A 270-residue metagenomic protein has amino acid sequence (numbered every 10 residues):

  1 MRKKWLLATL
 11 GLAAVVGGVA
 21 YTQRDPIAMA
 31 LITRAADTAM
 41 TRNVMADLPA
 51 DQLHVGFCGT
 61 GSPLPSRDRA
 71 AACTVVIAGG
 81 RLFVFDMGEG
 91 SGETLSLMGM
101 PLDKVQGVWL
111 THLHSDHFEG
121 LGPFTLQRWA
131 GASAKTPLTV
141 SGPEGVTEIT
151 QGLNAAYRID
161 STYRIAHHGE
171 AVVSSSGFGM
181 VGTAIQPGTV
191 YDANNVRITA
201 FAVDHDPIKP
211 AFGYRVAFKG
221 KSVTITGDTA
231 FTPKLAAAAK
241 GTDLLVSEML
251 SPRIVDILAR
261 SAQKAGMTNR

Functional and structural regions predicted by a protein language model:
R2-T224: Binuclear metal-dependent hydrolase catalytic cores
R2-T9, R24, F212-G213, K219-T224 (+1 more regions): Cap/insert and terminal regions of metallo-dependent hydrolase folds
